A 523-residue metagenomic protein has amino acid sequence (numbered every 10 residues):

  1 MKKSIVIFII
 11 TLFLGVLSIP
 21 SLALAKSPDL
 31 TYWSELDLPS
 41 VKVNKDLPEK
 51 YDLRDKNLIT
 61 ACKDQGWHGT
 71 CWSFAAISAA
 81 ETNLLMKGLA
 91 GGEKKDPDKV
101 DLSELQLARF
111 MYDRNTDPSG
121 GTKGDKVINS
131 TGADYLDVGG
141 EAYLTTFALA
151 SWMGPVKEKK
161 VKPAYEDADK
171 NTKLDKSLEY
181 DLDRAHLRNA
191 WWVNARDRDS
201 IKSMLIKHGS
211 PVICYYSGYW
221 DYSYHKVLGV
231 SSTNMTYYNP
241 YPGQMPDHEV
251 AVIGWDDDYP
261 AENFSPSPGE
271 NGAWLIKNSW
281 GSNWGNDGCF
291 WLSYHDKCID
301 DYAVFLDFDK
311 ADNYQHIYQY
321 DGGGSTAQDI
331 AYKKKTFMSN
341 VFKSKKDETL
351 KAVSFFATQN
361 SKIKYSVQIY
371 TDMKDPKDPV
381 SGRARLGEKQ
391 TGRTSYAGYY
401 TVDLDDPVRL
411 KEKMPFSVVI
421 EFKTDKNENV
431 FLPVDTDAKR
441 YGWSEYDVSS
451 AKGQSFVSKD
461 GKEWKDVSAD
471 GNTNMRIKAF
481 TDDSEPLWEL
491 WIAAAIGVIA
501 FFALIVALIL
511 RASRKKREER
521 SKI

Functional and structural regions predicted by a protein language model:
F8-S18: Bacterial N-terminal signal peptides
L17-K26, L508-S513: Sec-dependent signal peptide cleavage junction
Y32, D37, N44-L53, N57 (+5 more regions): Predominantly the structural core of cysteine protease catalytic domains
W67-L89, K94: Alpha-helical support elements that line or immediately flank enzyme active sites and cofactor-binding pockets
K362-Y446: Aromatic- and Gly/Pro-enriched, solvent-exposed loop/edge beta-strand patches characteristic of beta-rich domains
E421-P486: Short, surface-exposed beta-strand/loop patches at domain edges that form aromatic-rich interfacial subsites
D483-V498: Juxtamembrane/start-of-transmembrane alpha-helix segments at the extracytoplasmic/lumenal side of membrane anchors
R514-I523: Cytoplasmic C-terminal tails of single-pass
